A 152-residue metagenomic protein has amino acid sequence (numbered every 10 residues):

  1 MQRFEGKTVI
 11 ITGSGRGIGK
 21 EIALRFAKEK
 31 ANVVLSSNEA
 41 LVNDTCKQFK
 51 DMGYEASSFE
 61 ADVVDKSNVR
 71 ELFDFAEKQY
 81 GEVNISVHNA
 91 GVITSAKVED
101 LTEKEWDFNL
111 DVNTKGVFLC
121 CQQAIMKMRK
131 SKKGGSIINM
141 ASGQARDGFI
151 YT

Functional and structural regions predicted by a protein language model:
K7, Y54-E55, E82-V83, M128-A141: Active-site loop of short-chain dehydrogenase/reductase
T8, G15-G17: Conserved glycine-rich cofactor-binding loop
E29-D44: Conserved glycine-rich Rossmann-like NAD(P)H-binding loop of the short-chain dehydrogenase/reductase
E60-L72, E103: The beta1-alpha1 cofactor-binding region of Rossmann-like NAD(H)/NADP(H)-dependent oxidoreductases
K97-V98, T102-L110: Substrate-binding pocket helix/loop in short-chain dehydrogenase/reductase
C121-Q122: A short, exposed helix-loop element centered on a Lys and neighboring polar residues
I138-T152: Catalytic loop of short-chain dehydrogenase/reductase
